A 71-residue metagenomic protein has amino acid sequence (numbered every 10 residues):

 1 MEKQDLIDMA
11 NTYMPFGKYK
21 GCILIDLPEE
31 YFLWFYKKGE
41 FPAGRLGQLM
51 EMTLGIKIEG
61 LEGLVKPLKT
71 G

Functional and structural regions predicted by a protein language model:
M1-G71: DEDD superfamily 3′-5′ metal-dependent exonuclease/proofreading module
